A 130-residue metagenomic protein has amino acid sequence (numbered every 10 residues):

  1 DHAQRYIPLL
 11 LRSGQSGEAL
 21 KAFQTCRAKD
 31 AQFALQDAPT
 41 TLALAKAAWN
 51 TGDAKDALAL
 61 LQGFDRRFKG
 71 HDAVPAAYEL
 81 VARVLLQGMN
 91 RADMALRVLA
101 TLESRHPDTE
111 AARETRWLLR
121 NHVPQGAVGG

Functional and structural regions predicted by a protein language model:
Q4, L42, E79-L80, W117: TPR/TPR-like alpha-solenoid signature
I7-P8, A45, A82-R83, R120: Conserved small-residue packing positions in alpha-helical repeats and bundles
L10, A48, L85-L86, V123: Residue at a conserved register position within TPR or TPR-like alpha-solenoid repeats
S13, T51, G88-M89, G126: Structural motif corresponding to the intra-repeat A-B loop/turn of tetratricopeptide repeats
A28-Q36, F64-V74, M89, E103-W117: Short solvent-exposed coil/turn linkers within tandem alpha-helical repeat scaffolds
